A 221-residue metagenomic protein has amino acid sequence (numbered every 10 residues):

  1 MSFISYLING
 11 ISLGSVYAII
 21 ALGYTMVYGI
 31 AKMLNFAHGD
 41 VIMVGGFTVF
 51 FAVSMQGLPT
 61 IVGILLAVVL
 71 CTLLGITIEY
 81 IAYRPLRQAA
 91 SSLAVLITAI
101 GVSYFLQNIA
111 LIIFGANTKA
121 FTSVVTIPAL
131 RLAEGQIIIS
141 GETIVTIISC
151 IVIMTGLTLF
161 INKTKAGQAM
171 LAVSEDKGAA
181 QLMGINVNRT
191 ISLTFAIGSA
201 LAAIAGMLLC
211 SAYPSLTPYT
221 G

Functional and structural regions predicted by a protein language model:
M1-I20, T48, T60-G63, A89-A94 (+5 more regions): Membrane-interfacial amphipathic/re-entrant helices at transmembrane-helix boundaries
F3-M55, I81-A90, A94, G178: Single transmembrane alpha-helix segments in multi-pass membrane proteins
L13, Q136-L216: Helix-loop-helix "hairpin" substructures at the membrane interface of multi-pass membrane proteins
Y17-A21, V41, G45-V49, G63 (+11 more regions): Alpha-helical transmembrane segments in multi-pass membrane proteins
Y24-G46, T60, S91-A94, A166-A169 (+3 more regions): Short, non-helical or kinked segments that cap or interrupt transmembrane helices
Y24-I30, V49, L74-Y80, V102 (+5 more regions): Alpha-helical transmembrane segments of polytopic integral membrane proteins, especially the permease/helical cores
G57-V102, I109: Alpha-helical transmembrane segments within multi-pass membrane transporters and channels
P85-L86, S91-K163, T190, P214: Transmembrane helix-bundle core of multi-pass membrane transporters and related energy-transducing complexes
